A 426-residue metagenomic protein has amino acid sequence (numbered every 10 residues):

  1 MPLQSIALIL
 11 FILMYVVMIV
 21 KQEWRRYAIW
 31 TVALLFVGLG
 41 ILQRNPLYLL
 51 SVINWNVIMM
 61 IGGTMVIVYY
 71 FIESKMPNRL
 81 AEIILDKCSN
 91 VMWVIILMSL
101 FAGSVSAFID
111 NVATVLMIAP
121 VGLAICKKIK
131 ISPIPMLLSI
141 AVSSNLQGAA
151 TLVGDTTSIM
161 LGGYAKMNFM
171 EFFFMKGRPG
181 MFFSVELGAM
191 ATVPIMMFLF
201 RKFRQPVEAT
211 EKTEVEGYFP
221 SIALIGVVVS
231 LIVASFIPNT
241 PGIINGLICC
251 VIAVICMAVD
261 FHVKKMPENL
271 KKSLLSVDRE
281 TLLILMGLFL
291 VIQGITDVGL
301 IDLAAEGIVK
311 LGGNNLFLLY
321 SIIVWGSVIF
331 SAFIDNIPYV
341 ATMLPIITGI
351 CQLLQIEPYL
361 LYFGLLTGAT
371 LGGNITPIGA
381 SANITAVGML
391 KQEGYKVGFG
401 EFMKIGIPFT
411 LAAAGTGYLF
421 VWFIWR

Functional and structural regions predicted by a protein language model:
M1-F11, L42, C88, P120-L137 (+5 more regions): Hydrophobic alpha-helical transmembrane segments
M1-Y69, G177-E306, K404-R426: Hydrophobic transmembrane alpha-helices of multi-pass small-molecule transporters
I12, W30-L34, I96, L100 (+12 more regions): Residue-level signature of the transmembrane alpha-helical core of multi-pass small-molecule transporters
V16-E23, F101-D110, A141-V153, W325-Y339 (+1 more regions): Transmembrane alpha-helix interface/packing and boundary motifs in multi-pass membrane proteins, characterized by
Y48-I134, I284-L354, Y359: Membrane-embedded alpha-helical segments and adjacent helix-loop junctions characteristic of multi-pass solute
A113-A124, L137-L138, A150-M167, A304-E306 (+3 more regions): Re-entrant/interfacial helical elements at transmembrane boundaries that shape and gate the permeation pathway
I125, I129-S221, E357, I384-F420: Membrane-core helix-loop-helix motifs of multi-pass transport proteins
F174-S184, L318-R426: C-terminal transmembrane helix pair
